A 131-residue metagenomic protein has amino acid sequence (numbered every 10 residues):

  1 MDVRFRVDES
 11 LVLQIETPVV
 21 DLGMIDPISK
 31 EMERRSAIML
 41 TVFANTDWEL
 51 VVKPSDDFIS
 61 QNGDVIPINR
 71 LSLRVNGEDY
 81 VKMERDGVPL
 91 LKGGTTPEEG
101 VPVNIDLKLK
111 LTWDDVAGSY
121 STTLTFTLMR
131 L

Functional and structural regions predicted by a protein language model:
M1-I66, D86-L131: N-terminal small/polar-rich segments of proteins
Q61-E84: A surface/secretory-pathway sequence property marking extracellular, secreted, or lumenal proteins enriched
